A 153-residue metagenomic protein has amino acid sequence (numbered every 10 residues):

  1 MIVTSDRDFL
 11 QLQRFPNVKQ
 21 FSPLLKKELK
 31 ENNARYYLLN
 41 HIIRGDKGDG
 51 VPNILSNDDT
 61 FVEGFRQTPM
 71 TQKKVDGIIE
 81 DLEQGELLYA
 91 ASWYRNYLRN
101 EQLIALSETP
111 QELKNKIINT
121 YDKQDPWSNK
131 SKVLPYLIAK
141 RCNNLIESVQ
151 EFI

Functional and structural regions predicted by a protein language model:
M1-Y136, N143, E147, F152: Extended two-metal-dependent nuclease catalytic cores across DNA- and RNA-processing enzymes
